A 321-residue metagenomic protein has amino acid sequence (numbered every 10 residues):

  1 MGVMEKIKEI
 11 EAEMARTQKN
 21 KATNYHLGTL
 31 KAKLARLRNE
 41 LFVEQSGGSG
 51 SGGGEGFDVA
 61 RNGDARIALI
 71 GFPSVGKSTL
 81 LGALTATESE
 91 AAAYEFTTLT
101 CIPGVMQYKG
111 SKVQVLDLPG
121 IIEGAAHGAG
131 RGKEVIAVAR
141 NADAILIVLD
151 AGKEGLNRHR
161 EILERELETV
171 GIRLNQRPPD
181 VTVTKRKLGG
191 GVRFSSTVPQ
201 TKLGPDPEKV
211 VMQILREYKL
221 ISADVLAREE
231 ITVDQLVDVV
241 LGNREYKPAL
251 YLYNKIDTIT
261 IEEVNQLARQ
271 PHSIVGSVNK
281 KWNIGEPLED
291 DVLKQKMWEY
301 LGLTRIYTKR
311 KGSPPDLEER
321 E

Functional and structural regions predicted by a protein language model:
G2-M212: Conserved G1/Walker A P-loop phosphate-binding module
R16, A22-A65, I70, V75 (+1 more regions): C-terminal-of-GTPase-core extension/linker across diverse P-loop GTPases
